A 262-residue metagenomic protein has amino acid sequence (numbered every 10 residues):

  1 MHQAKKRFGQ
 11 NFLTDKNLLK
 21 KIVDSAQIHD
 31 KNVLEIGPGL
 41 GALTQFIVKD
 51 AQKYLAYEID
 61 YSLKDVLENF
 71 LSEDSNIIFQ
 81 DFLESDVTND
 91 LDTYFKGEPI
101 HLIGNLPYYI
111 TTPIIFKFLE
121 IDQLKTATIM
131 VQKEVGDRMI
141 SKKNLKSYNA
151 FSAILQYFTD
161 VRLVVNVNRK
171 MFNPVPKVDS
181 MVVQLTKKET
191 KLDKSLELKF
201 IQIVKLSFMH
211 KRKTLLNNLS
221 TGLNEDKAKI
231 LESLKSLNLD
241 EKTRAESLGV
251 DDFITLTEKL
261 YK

Functional and structural regions predicted by a protein language model:
M1-L206, E246, V250: Catalytic cores of RNA-modifying enzymes
M181-K187, L192-E232, L237-D240, A245-T257: An accessory alpha-helical subdomain
K259-K262: Generic C-terminal helix-cap and adjacent flexible tail
